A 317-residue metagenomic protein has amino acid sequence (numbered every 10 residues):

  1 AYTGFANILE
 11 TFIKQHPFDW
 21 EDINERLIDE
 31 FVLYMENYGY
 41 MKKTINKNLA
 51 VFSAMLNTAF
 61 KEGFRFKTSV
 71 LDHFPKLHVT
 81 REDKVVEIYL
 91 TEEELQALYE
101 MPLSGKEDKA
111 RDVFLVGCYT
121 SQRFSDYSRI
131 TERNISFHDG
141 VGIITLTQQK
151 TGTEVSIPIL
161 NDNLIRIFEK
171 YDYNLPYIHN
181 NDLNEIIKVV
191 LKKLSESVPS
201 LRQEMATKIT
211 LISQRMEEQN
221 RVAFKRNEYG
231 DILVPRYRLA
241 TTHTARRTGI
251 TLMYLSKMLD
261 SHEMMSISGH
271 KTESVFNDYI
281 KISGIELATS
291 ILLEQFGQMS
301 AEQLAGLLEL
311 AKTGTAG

Functional and structural regions predicted by a protein language model:
A6-V86, E100-M101, Y173: N-terminal core-binding DNA-recognition domain of tyrosine recombinases/integrases
K42, N46-N48, S69-F124, G140 (+1 more regions): Basic, Lys/Arg- and aromatic-enriched nucleic-acid-binding interface segment
N57-T68, L115-G140, S261-H262: Short, charged phosphate-coordinating catalytic segments
R129-F168: Conserved tyrosine-mediated DNA breakage-rejoining catalytic core shared by Y-recombinases
N134-G140, L239, M258-Y279: Short, polar N-cap/turn motifs at the start of nucleic acid-interacting alpha helices
Q148-G152, S268-L293: Catalytic-site neighborhood detector that most strongly recognizes the C-terminal catalytic loop/helix of tyrosine
Y173-Y177, K188-S266: Short, basic (Lys/Arg/His-rich) helix/loop patches that form interaction surfaces in the mid-to-C-terminal regions
E196-S200, L293-G317: C-terminal secondary-structure termini that scaffold catalytic or DNA-interacting sites
